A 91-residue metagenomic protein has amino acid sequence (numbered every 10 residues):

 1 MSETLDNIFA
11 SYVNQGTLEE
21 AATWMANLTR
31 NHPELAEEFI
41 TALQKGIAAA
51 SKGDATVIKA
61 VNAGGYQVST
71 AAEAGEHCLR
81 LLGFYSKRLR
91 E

Functional and structural regions predicted by a protein language model:
M1-A26, L79-L89: Short terminal alpha-helical segments
M1-T4, G16, N31, I58 (+2 more regions): Alpha-helical protein-protein interaction elements
T4, A22, V57-G64: Generic signal for short, ordered secondary-structure residues within or immediately flanking folded domains
S11, A26-P33, G64-A72: Short, charged/polar micro-motifs that form catalytic or ligand-binding hotspots
Q15-A55: Amphipathic alpha-helical interaction modules
A60-E91: Amphipathic alpha-helical binding modules
